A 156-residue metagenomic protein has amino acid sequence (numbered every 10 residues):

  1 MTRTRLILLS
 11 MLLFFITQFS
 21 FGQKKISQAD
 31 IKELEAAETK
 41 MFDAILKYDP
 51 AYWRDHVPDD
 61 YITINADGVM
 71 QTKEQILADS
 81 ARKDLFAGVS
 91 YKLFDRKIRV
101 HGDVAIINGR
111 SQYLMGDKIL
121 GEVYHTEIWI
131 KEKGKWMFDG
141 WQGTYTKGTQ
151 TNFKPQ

Functional and structural regions predicted by a protein language model:
M1-Q28: Bacterial Sec-dependent N-terminal signal peptides
Q23-D55, D60-Q156: A beta-strand edge to alpha-helix "cap/lid" segment located at domain peripheries
